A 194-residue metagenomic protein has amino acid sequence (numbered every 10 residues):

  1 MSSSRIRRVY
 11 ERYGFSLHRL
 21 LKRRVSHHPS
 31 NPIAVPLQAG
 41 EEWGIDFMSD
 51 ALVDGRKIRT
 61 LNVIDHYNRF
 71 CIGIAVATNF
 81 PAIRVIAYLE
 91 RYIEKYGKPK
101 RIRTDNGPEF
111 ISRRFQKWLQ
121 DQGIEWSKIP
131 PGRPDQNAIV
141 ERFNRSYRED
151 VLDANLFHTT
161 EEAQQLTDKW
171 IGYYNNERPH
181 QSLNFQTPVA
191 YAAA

Functional and structural regions predicted by a protein language model:
M1-E42, P108, R133-P134, T187-A193: Basic, flexible linker segments flanking DNA-binding modules in nucleic acid-interacting mobile-element proteins
I6, D46, V63, R69 (+9 more regions): Mobile genetic element proteins and their domesticated derivatives, centered on retroelements and DNA transposons
L20-R24, R101-N106, Q120-I139, N155-T160: RNase H-like polynucleotidyl transferase catalytic core
G40-D50: Two-metal-ion RNase H-like nuclease active-site motif
E42, R56-N62: Short glycine-rich loop/turn motifs
L52, R56, I74-Y96: Active-site beta-loop-alpha junctions of metal-dependent nucleic acid enzymes, especially the RNase H-like/DDE
F70-I74, S127-I129, D153: Short small-residue beta-strand/loop micro-motif enriched in glycine and branched aliphatics
Q122-I124, S146-A194: C-terminal domain-tail junction helix/linker
